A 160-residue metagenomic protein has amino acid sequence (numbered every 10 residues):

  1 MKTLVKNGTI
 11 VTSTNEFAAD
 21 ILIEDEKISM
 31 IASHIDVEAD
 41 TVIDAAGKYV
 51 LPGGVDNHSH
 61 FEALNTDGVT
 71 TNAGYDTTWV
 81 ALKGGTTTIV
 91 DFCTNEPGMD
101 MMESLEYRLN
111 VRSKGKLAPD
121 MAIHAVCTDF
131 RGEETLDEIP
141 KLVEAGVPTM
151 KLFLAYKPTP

Functional and structural regions predicted by a protein language model:
M1-L4, T9-P52: Histidine-rich, glycine-flanked metal-binding segment
G8, I21, E26, G47 (+5 more regions): Divalent metal-coordination and catalytic microenvironments
T12, C93, L154: Residues that line or immediately flank small-molecule/substrate-binding pockets and catalytic motifs
I31-A32, N65, M99, P160: Glycine/Thr-rich phosphate-binding loops of Rossmann-like dinucleotide-binding domains
A45-K116: Metal-associated gating/positioning segment near the N- to mid-region
E96-Y107, R112-P160: Histidine/acidic-residue-rich, glycine-tolerant segments that coordinate divalent metal ions
